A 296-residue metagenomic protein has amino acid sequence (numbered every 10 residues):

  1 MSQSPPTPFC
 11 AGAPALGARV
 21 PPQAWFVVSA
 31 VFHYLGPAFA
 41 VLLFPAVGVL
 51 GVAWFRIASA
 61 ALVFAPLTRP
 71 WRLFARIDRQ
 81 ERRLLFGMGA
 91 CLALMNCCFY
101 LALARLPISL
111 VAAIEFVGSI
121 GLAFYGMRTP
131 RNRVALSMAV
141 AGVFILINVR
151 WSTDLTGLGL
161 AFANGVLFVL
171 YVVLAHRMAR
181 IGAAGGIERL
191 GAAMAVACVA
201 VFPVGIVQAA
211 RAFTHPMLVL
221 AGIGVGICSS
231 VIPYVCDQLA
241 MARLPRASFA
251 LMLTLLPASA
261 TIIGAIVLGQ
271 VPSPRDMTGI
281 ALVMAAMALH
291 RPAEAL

Functional and structural regions predicted by a protein language model:
M1-G51, G87-A90, L94-C98, V140-F144 (+4 more regions): Glycine-/small-residue-enriched transmembrane alpha-helix faces in small-molecule transporters and effluxers
S2-P8, A46-L94, V117, G121-L122 (+4 more regions): Transmembrane alpha-helices of multi-pass small-molecule transport proteins
S2-Q3, T7-A13, I57, T254-L296: C-terminal-most transmembrane helix of multi-pass membrane proteins
V20-W25, G51-P66, N132-M138, T156 (+3 more regions): Hydrophobic alpha-helical transmembrane segments of multi-pass integral membrane proteins, especially transporters
V28-L35, F39, L67, F86-L101 (+5 more regions): Hydrophobic alpha-helical transmembrane segments of multi-pass membrane transport proteins, especially secondary
G51-A61, L92, Y100-R128, N164 (+1 more regions): Specific alpha-helical transmembrane segments that line the substrate/conduction pathway and gating interfaces
F55, V111-V117, A175-C198, S230-I266: Helix-helix packing/entry segments at the starts of transmembrane helices
F64, F86, V117, G121 (+6 more regions): Hydrophobic transmembrane alpha-helices of multi-pass small-molecule transport proteins
